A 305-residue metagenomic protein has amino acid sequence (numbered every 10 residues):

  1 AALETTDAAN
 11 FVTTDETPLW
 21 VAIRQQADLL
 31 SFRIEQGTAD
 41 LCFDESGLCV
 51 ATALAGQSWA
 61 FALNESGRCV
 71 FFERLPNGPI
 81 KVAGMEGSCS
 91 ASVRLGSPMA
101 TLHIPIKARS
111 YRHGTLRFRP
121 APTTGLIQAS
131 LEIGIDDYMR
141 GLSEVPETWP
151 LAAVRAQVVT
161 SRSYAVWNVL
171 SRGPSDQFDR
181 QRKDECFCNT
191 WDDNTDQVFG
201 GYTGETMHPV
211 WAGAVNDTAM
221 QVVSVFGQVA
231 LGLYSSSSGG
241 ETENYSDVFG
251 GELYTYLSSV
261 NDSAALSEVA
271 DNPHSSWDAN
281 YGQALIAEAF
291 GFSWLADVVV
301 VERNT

Functional and structural regions predicted by a protein language model:
A1-T305: Conserved, single-site charged/polar hotspot
